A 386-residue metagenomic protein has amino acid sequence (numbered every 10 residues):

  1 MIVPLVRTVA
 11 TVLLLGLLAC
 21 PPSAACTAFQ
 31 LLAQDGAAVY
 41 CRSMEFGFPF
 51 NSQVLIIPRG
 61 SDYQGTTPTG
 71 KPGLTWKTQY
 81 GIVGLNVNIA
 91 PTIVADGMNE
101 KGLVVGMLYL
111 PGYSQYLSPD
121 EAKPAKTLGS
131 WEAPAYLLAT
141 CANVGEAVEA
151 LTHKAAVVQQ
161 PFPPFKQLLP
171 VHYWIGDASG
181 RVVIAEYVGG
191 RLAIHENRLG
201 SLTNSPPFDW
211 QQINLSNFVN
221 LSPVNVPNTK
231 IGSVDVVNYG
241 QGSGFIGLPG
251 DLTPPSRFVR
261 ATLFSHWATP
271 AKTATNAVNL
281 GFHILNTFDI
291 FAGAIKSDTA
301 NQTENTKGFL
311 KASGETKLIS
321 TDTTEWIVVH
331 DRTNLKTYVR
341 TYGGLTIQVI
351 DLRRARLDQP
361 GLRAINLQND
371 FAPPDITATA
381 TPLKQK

Functional and structural regions predicted by a protein language model:
M1-L5: N-terminal secretory signal peptides that target proteins for export/translocation
T8-A19: Bacterial N-terminal signal peptides
A24-V39, G47, Q53, Q159-P161 (+3 more regions): C-terminus-biased signal that marks the final domain/tail of proteins
A25-A125, V158, T379: A contiguous strand-loop segment
V39-C41, V104-M107, W174-G176, I184 (+1 more regions): Structural recognition of the beta-strand scaffold that forms the well-ordered cores of secreted hydrolase catalytic
I56, G60-G70, Y116-A156, R363-F371: Compact, glycine/acidic-enriched structural inserts
N99-K101, L138-E146, A271-V278, R332-T333: A short, structured loop/turn motif at beta-sheet edges
V144, V148-Y187: Aromatic- and glycine-enriched pocket-lining scaffold segments that form the walls of small-molecule binding clefts
